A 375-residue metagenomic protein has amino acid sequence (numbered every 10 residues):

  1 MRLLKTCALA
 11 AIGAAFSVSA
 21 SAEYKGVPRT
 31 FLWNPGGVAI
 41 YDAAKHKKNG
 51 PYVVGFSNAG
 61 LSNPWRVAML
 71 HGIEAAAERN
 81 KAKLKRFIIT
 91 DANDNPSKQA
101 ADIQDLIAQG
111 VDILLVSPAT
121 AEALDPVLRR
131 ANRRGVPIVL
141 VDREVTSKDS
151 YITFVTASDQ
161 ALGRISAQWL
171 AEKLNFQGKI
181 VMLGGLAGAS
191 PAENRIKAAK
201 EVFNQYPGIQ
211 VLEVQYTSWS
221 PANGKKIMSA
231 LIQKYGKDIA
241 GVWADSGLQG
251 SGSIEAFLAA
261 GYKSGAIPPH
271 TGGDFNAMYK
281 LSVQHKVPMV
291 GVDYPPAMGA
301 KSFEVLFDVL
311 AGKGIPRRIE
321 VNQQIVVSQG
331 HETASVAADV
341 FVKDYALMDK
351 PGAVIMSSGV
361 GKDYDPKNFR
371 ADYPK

Functional and structural regions predicted by a protein language model:
M1-A8: Bacterial N-terminal signal peptides that target proteins for export
L3, S21-K375: A residue-level marker of the well-folded mature domains of exported/periplasmic proteins
A10-G13: Short, linear, compositionally biased motifs with a strong N-terminal bias
A15-A20: N-terminal signal peptide c-region/cleavage motif recognized by signal peptidases
